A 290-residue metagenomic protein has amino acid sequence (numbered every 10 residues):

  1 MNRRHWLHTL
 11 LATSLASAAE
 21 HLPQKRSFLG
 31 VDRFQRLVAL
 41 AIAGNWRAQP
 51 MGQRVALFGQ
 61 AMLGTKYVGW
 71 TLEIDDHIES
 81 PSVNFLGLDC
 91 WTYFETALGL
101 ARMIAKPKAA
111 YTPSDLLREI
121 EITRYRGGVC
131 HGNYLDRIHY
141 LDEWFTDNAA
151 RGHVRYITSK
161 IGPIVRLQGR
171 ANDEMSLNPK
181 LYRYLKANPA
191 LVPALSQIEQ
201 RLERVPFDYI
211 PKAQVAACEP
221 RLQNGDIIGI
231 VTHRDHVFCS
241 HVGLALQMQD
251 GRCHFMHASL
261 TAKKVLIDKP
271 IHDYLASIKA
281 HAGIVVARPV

Functional and structural regions predicted by a protein language model:
H5-H21: N-terminal export signals
L22-T92: Cationic-aromatic interfacial patches
V68-E199, H257: Acidic/His-rich structured neighborhood in mature extracellular/periplasmic domains
I198-C218: Mixed-charge, Lys/Arg-rich low-complexity intrinsically disordered regions
G229-V285: C-terminal soluble interaction/assembly domains
R288-V290: Long, low-complexity intrinsically disordered regions
